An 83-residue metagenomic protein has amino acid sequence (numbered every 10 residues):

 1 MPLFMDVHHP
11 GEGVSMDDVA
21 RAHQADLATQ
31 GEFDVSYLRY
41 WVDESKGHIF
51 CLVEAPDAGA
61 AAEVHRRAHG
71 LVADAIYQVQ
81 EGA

Functional and structural regions predicted by a protein language model:
M1-E32, S36-L38, V42-G47, E81-A83: Short S/T/G/P-rich N-terminal loop/turn motif that feeds into the first structured element of a domain
H9, L52-E54: Short hydrophobic/aromatic beta-strand micro-patches that form the beta-sheet surface supporting nucleotide- or nucleic
T29, C51, H65: Functionally engaged cysteine thiol sites
P56-A83: An amphipathic, aromatic/His-enriched active-site/gating alpha helix that lines ligand/cofactor pockets
